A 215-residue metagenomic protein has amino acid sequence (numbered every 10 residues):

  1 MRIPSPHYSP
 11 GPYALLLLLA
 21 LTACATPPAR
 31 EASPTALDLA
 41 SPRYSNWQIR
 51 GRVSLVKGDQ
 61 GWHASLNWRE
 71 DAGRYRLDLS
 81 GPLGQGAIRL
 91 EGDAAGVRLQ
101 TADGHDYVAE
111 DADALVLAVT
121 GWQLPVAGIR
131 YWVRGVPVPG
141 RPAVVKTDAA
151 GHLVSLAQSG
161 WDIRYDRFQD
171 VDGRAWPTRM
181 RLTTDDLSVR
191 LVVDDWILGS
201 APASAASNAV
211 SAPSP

Functional and structural regions predicted by a protein language model:
M1-C24: Sec-dependent bacterial lipoprotein signal peptides
A20-A40: Bacterial Sec signal peptide processing site at the extreme N-terminus
P42-R76, S80, A87: Post-signal-peptide N-terminal segment of Sec-exported extracytoplasmic proteins
S45, A64, G73, G86 (+4 more regions): Envelope-exposed proteins and targeting segments
L66-R69, L90-G92, D166-D170: Extended lipid/amphipathic-ligand handling interfaces
R74-L124: An acidic-aromatic
G135-P215: Gly/Pro-enriched, hydrophobic low-complexity segments that function as extracytoplasmic propeptides/linkers
